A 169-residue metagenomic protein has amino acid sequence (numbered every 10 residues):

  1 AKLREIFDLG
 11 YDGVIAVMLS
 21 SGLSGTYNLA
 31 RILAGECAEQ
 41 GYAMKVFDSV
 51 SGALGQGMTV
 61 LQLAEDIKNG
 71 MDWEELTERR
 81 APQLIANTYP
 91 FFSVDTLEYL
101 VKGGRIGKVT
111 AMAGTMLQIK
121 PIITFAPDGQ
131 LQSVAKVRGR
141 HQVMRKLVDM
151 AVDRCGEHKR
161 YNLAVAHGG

Functional and structural regions predicted by a protein language model:
A1: N-terminal glycine-rich anion-binding loop in soluble enzyme alpha/beta folds
E5-G13: Glycine-rich phosphate-binding loop signature in dinucleotide/nucleotide-binding domains
G13, G22-T26, A30-K45, S51-G169: Mixed-charge interfacial surface used for oligomerization/domain docking and macromolecular partner engagement
A16: Glycine/small-residue-rich loop that forms an oxyanion/phosphate-binding "nest" at active or ligand-binding sites
